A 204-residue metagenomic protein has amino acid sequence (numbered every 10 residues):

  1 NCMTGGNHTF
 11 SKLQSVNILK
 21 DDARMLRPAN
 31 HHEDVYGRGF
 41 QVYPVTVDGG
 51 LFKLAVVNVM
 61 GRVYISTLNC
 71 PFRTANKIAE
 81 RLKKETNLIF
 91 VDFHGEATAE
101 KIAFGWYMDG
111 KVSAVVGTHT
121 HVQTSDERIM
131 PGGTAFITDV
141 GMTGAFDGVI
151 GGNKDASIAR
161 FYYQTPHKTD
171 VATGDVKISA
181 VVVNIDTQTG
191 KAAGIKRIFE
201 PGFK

Functional and structural regions predicted by a protein language model:
N1-K204: Acidic, metal/ion-coordinating pockets
